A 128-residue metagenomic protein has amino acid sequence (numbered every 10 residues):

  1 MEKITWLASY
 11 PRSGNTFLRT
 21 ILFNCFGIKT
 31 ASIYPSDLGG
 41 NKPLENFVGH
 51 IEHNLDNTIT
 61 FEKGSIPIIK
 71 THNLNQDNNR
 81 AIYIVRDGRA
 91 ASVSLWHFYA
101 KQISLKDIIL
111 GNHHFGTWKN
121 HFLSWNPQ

Functional and structural regions predicted by a protein language model:
M1-E62: PAPS-dependent sulfotransferase catalytic core
K63-Q128: PAPS-dependent sulfotransferase catalytic domain
